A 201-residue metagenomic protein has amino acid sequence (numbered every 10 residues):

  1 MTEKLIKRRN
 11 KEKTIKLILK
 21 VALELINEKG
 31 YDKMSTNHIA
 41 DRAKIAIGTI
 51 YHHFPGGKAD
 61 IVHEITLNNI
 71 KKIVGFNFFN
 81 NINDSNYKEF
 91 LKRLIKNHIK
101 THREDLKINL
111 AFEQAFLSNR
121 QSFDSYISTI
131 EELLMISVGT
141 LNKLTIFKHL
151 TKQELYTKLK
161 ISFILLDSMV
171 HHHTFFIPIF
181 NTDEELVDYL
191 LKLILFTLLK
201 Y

Functional and structural regions predicted by a protein language model:
T2, K13, L17, L25-D60: Helix-turn-helix
K7, T14-V21, K158: N-terminal positioning helix adjacent to the helix-turn-helix/winged-helix DNA-binding module
I18-I26, H98, L166: Short hydrophobic clusters on alpha-helical segments that form packing/core surfaces in small helical domains
I65-F90, N109: Amphipathic alpha-helical linker/stalk segments
K71, K88-E113, F163: Helical hydrophobic small-molecule/effector-binding pocket
V74-F78, K100-E104, R120-F147, Y156-K160 (+2 more regions): Amphipathic alpha-helical packing segments from all-alpha helical-bundle domains
F112-Q121: Short linear capping/connector segments at secondary-structure termini
L150-F175, E185-F196: Hydrophobic alpha-helical segments that form the core of small-molecule binding pockets and/or dimer interfaces
